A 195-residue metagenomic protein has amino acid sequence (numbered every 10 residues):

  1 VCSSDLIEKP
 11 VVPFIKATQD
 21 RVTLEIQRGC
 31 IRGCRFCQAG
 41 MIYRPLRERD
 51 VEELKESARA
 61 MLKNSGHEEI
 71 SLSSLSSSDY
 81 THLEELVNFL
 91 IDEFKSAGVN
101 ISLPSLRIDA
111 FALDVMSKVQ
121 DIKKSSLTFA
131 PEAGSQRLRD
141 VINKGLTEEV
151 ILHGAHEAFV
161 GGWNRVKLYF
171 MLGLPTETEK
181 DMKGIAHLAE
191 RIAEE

Functional and structural regions predicted by a protein language model:
V1-S3: Short, small-residue-biased leader/transition segments that mark boundaries at the very start of proteins
L6-E8: Edge strands and adjacent loops of beta-rich recognition modules
P10-R35, L62, L103-P104, S125: N-terminal pre-triad scaffold of radical SAM enzymes
I15, Q19, T23, Y43 (+4 more regions): Alpha-helix N-cap/helix-initiation motif
E25, G29-R32, R49-E56, T81-E85 (+2 more regions): Conserved active-site and cofactor/substrate-binding residues in soluble primary-metabolism enzymes
C34-I42, A133-R139: Gly-rich Lys/Arg/Thr-decorated short loops/hinges at beta-loop-alpha junctions or inter-strand turns that position
C37-E53: Iron-sulfur (Fe-S) cluster-binding segments and ferredoxin-like electron-carrier domains, especially [2Fe-2S]
R59-E195: Conserved SAM/AdoMet-binding glycine-rich loop
